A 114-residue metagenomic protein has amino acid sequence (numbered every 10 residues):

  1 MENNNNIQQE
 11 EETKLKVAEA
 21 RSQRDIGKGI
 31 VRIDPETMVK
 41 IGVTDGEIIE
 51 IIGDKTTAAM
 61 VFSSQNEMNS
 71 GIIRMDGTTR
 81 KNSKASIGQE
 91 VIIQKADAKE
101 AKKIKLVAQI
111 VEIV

Functional and structural regions predicted by a protein language model:
M1-V114: Beta-strand/loop-dominated core regions that host nucleotide or nucleotide-derived cofactor-binding catalytic loops
